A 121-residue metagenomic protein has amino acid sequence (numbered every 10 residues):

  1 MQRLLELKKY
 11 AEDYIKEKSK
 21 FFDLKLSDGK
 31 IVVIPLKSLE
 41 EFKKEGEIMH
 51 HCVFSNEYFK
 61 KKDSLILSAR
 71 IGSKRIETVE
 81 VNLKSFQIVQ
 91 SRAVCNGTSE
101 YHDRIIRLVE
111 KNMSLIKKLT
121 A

Functional and structural regions predicted by a protein language model:
M1-A121: Catalytic-core elements of nucleic-acid end-processing and repair enzymes
